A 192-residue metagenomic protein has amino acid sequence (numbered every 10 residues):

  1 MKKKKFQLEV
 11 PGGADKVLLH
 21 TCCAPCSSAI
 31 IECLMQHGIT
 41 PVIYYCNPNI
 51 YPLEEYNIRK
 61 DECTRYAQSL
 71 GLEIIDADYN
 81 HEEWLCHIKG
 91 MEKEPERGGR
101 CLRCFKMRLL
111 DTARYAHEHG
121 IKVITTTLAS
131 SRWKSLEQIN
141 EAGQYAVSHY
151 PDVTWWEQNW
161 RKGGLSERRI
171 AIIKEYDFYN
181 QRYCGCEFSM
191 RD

Functional and structural regions predicted by a protein language model:
M1-D192: Nucleotide-activated chemistry modules centered on ATP-dependent adenylation/adenylyltransferase
